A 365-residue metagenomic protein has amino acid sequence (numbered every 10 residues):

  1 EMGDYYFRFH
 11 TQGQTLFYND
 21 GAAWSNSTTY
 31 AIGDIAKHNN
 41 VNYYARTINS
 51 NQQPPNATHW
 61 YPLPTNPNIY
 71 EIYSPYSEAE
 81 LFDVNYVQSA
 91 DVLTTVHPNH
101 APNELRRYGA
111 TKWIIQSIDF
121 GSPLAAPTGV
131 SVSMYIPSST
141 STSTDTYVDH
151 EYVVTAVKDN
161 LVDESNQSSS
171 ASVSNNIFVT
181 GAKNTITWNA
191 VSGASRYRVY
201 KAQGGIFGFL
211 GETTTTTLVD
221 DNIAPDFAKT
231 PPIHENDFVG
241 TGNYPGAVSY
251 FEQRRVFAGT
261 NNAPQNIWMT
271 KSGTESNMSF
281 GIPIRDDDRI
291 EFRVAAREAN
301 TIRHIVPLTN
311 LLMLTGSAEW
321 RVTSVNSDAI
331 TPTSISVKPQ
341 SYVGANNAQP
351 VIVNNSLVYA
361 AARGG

Functional and structural regions predicted by a protein language model:
E1-Y18, A258-D287, V322-T331: Beta-propeller domains
M2, N40, T95-H97, R106 (+9 more regions): Glycine-rich, histidine-containing beta strand-loop boundary motifs that form or position
D4-R46, T58-E252, D286: Disordered, low-complexity "stalk" and linker segments at domain junctions of extracellular and cell-surface proteins
N49-N56: Basic/aromatic-rich interaction segments and small domains that mediate binding to polyanionic partners
Q52, P102, D163, I206-G208 (+3 more regions): Flexible, glycine-rich phosphate/dinucleotide-binding loops and adjacent beta-alpha linkers at cofactor/substrate
N68-Y73, A224, E275-R297: Surface-exposed loop and turn segments in beta-propeller and other repeat-based domains that flank or scaffold
D83-Y86, V248, R254, N262 (+1 more regions): Beta-sheet-dominated scaffold domains
V96-H97, A101-T128, R255-F257, M269 (+1 more regions): Beta-propeller fold recognition
